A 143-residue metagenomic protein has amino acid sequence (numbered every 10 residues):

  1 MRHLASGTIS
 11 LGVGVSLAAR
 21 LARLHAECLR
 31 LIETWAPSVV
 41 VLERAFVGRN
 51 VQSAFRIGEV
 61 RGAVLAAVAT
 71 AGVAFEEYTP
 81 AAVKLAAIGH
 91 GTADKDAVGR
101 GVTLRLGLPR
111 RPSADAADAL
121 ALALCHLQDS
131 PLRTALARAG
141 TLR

Functional and structural regions predicted by a protein language model:
M1-R143: Phosphate- and other anionic-substrate recognition elements at nucleic-acid/protein interfaces
